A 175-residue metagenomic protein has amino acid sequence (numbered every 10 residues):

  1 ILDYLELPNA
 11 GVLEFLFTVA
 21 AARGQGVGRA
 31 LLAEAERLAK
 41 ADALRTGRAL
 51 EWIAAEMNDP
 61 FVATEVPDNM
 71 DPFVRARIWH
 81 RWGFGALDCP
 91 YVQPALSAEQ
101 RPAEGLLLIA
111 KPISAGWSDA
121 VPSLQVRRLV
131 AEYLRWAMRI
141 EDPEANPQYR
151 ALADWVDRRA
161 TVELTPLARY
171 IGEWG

Functional and structural regions predicted by a protein language model:
I1-A22: A conserved beta-strand-loop-helix scaffold within acyl/acetyltransferase catalytic domains
P8-G11, G26, A30, E34 (+1 more regions): Short, well-structured alpha-helical interface segments that form or flank functional binding sites
G11, Q25-G28, A39, E65-P67 (+2 more regions): Generic alpha-helix signal with a bias toward terminal, lower-confidence helices and secondary-structure junctions
E14, E36, E56: Acidic-residue sensor for enzyme active/binding pockets
T18, G24-A41: Conserved acetyl-CoA-binding loop-helix of GNAT-fold acetyltransferases
A20-R23, P60-V62: A short acidic, glycine/proline-enriched capping/turn motif at secondary-structure boundaries, especially helix N-cap
L44-G175: Terminal substrate-recognition subdomain of acyl/acetyltransferases
